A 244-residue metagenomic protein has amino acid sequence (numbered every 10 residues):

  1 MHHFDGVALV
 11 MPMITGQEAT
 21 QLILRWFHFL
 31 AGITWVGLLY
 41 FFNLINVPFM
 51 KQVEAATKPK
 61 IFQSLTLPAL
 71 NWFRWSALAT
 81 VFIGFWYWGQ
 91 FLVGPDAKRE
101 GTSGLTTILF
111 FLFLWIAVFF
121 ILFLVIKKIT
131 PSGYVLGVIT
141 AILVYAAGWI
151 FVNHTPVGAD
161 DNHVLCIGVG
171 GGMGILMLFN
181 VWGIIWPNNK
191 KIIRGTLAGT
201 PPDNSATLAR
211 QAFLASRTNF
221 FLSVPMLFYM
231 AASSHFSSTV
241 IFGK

Functional and structural regions predicted by a protein language model:
H2-K244: Polytopic transmembrane helical bundles with strong interfacial aromatic enrichment
